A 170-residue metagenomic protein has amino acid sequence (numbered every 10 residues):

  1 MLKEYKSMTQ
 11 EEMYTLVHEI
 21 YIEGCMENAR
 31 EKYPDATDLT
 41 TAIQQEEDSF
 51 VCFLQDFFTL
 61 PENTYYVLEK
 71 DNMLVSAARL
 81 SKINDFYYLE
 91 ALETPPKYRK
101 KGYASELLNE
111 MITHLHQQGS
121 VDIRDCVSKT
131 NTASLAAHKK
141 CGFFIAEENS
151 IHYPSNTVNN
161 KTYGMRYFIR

Functional and structural regions predicted by a protein language model:
E4-S7, H18-E90, P95-P96, L108: Acetyl-CoA-dependent GNAT
M8, E12, N84, K129-A133: Short alpha-helical
N63, N159-R166: Short hydrophobic/aromatic beta-strand or adjacent loop that forms the aromatic wall/cage of a ligand/substrate-binding
E69-D71, Y167-R170: Active-site beta-strand termini and strand-to-loop segments that position acidic
L92-K100, V127-T130: A short, internal acetyl-CoA/4′-phosphopantetheine-binding micro-motif in the GNAT/acyltransferase core
T94, K100-T113, A136-K140: Conserved acetyl-CoA-binding loop-helix of GNAT-fold acetyltransferases
L115-V127: Conserved GNAT acetyl-CoA-binding A-motif
C126-V127, K139-K161: Conserved catalytic-core motifs of GNAT/GCN5-like acyltransferases
